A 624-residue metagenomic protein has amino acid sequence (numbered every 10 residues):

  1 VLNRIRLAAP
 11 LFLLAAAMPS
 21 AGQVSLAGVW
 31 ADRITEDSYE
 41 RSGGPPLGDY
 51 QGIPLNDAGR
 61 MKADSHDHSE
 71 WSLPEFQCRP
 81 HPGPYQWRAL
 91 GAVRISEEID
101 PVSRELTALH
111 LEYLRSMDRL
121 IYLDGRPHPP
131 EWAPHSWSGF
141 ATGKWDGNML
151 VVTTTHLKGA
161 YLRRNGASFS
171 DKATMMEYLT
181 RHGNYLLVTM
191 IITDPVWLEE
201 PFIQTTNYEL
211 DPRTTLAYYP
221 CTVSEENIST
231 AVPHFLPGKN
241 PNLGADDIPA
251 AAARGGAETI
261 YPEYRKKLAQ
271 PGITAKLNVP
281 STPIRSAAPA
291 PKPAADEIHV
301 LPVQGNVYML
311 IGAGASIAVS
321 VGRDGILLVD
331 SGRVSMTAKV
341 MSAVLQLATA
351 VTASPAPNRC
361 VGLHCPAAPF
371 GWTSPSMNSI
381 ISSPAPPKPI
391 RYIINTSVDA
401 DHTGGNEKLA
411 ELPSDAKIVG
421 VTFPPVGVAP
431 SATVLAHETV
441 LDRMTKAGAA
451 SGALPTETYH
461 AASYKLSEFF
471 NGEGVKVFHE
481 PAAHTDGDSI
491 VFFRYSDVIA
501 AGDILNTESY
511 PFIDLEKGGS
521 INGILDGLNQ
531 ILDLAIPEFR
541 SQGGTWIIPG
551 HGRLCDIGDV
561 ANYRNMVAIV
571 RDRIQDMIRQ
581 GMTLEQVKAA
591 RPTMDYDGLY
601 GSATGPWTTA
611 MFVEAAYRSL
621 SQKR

Functional and structural regions predicted by a protein language model:
V1-A9: Bacterial N-terminal signal peptides that target proteins for export
A17-M18: N-terminal signal peptide c-region/cleavage motif recognized by signal peptidases
A21-I284, V307, C365, S374-P384 (+3 more regions): PEST-like low-complexity, intrinsically disordered acidic/proline/serine-rich tracts that flank trafficking/processing
L277, P283-A288, I418, P537-G544 (+1 more regions): Accessory terminal helices/loops
H299-C365, S489-D503: Conserved beta-strand hairpin/beta-sheet module of binuclear metal-dependent hydrolase folds, prominently
R323-L327, S335-P425, A432, L466: Active-site metal-binding motif and surrounding structural segment of the metallo-beta-lactamase
G325-S335, G362, G474-I569: Metallo-beta-lactamase
V421-P481, T485-G487, R494-Y495, G527-A535: Metallo-beta-lactamase
